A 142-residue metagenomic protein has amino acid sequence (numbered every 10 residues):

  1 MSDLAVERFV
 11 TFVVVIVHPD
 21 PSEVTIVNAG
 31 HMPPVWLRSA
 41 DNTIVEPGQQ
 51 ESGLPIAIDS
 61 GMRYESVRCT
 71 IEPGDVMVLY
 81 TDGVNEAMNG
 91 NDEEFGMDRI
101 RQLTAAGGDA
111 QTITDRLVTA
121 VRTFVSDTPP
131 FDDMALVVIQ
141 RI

Functional and structural regions predicted by a protein language model:
M1-I142: Conserved subregion of the PPM/PP2C metallophosphatase catalytic domain
